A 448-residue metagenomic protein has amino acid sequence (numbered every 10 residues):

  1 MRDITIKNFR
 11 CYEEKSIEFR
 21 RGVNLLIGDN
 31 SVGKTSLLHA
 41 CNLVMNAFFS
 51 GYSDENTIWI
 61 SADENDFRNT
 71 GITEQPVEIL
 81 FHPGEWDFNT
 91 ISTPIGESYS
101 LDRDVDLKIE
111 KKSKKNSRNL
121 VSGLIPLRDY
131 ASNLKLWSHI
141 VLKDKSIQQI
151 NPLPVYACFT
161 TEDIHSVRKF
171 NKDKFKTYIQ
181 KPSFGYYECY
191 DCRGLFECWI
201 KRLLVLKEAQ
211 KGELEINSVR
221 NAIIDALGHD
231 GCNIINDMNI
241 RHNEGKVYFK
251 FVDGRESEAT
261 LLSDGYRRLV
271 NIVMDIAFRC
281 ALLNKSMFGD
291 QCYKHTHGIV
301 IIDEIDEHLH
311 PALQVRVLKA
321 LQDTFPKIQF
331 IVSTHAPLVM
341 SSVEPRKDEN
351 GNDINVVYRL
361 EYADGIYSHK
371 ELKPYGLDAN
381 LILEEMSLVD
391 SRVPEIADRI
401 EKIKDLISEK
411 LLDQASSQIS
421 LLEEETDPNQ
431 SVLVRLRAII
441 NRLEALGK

Functional and structural regions predicted by a protein language model:
M1-C192, G228, I407, D427 (+1 more regions): P-loop NTPase switch/coupling surface
M1-E55, E244-S391: Switch/communication elements of ASCE P-loop NTPase nucleotide-binding domains
R20, D364, K370-K448: Acidic, Mg2+-coordinating catalytic modules of nucleic-acid enzymes
A40, C158, S218-A226, A320: Amphipathic alpha-helical segments that form well-ordered structural scaffolds and often line/cohere around active
V44, C198, R202, R279 (+1 more regions): Solvent-exposed, amphipathic alpha-helical segments
S146, S166, N171, E208-A209 (+1 more regions): Short, polar/flexible loop-turn hinges at active-site or ligand-entry regions and domain interfaces
A157-T160, N233-I240, Y248, V332 (+1 more regions): A structural signal for short, well-ordered beta-strand segments and their strand-loop junctions that often border
H165, S183-H295, A415: Extended helical coiled-coil dimerization/tether regions that scaffold and oligomerize large DNA-maintenance assemblies
